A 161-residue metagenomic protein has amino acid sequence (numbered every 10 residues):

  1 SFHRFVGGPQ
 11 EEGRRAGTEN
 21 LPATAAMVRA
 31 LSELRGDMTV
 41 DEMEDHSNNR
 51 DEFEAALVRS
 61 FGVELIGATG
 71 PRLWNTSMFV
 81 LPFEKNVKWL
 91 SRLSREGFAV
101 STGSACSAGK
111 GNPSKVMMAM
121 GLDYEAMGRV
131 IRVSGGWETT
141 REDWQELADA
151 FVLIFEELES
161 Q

Functional and structural regions predicted by a protein language model:
S1-Q161: Pyridoxal 5′-phosphate
